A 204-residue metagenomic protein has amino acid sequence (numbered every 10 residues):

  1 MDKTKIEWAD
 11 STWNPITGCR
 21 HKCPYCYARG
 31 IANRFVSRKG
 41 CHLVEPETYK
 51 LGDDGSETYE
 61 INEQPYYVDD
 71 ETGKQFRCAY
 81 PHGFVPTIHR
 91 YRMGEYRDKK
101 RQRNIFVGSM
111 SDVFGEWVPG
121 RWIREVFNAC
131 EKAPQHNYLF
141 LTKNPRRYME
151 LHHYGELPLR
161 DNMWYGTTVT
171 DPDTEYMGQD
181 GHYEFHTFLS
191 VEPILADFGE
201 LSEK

Functional and structural regions predicted by a protein language model:
M1-N104, D112: N-terminal [4Fe-4S]-dependent radical SAM core
T87-K204: Conserved AdoMet/S-adenosylmethionine-binding subsite of the radical SAM
